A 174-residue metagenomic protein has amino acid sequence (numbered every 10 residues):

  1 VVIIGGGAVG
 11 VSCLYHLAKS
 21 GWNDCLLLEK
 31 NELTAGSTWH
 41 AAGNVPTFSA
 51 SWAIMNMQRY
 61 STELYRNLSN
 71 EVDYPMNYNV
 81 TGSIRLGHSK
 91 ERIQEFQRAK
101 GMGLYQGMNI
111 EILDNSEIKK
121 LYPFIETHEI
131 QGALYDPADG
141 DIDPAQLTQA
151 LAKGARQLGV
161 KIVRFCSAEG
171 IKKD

Functional and structural regions predicted by a protein language model:
V1-V9, L26: Beta1/beta-strand and adjacent pyrophosphate-binding region of the FAD-binding site in flavoprotein oxidoreductases
G10-V11, Y15, K30: Long, amphipathic coiled-coil "stalk"/hairpin helices in large membrane-associated assemblies
L14, A18-K19, G154-R156: Gly/Ala-rich phosphate-binding loop of Rossmann-like dinucleotide-binding domains, activating on the conserved
A18-W39: Glycine-rich FAD pyrophosphate-binding loop
E29, D114, R164-C166: Short loop/edge segments at beta-strand edges and connector loops that shape dinucleotide/nucleotide cofactor-binding
G43-L121: Dinucleotide-binding Rossmann-like beta1-alpha1 core, especially the glycine-rich loop that anchors the ADP
E91, Y122-I130, K172-D174: A short, glycine/Asx- and small/polar-enriched loop/turn that sits immediately N-terminal to a beta-strand
L134-D174: Helical element adjacent to the flavin cofactor pocket in flavoenzyme catalytic cores
